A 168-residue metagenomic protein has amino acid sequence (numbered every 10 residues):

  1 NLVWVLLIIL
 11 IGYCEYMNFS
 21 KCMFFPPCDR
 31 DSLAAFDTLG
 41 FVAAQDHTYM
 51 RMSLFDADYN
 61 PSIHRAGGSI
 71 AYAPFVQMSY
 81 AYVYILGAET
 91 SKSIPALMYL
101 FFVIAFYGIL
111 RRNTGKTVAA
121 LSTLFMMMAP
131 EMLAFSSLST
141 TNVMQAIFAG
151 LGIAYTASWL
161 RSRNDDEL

Functional and structural regions predicted by a protein language model:
N1-N18: Start-transfer (signal-anchor) and selected internal transmembrane alpha helices of multi-pass inner/ER membrane
F25-L39, Q45-M78: Extracytoplasmic catalytic/substrate-binding loops of multi-pass membrane glycan-assembly enzymes
G67-Q77, I85-F101: Loop-to-helix entry region of an early transmembrane alpha helix in multi-pass inner-membrane enzymes
A88-E89, F106-M128, I147: Transmembrane-helix signature of polytopic, membrane-embedded enzymes that assemble or transfer cell-envelope glycans
M98-F101, F125, M132, F148 (+1 more regions): Hydrophobic residues within membrane-embedded alpha-helical segments of Major Facilitator Superfamily
S137-M144: Short acidic/glycine- and proline-prone juxtamembrane loop motifs at membrane-interface regions of multi-pass membrane
G152-L168: Membrane-interface transmembrane helices that cradle and orient dolichyl/undecaprenyl
